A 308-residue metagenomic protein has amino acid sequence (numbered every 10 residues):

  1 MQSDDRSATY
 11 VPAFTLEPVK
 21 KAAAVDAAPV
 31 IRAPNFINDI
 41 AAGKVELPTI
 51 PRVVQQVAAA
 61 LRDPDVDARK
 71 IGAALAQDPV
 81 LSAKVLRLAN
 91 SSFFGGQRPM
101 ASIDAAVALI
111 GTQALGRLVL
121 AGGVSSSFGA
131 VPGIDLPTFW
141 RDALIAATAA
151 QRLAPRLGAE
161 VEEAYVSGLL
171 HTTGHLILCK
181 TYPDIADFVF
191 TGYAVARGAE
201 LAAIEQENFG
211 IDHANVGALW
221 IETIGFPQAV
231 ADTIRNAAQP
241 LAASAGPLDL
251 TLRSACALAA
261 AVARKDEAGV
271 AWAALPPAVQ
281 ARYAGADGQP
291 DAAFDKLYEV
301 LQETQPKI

Functional and structural regions predicted by a protein language model:
M1-A273: Conserved alpha-helical "signature site" that marks functionally important helical segments or helix/loop junctions
A257-I308: C-terminal appended segment following the main domain
